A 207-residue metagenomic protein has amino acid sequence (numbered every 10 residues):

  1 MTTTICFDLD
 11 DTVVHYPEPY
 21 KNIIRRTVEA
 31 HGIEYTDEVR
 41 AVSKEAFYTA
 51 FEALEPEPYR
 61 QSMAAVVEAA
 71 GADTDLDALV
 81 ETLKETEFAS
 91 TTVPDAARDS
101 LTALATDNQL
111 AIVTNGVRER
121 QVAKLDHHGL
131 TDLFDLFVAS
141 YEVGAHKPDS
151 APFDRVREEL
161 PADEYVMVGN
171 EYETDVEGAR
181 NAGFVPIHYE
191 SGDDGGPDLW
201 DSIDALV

Functional and structural regions predicted by a protein language model:
M1-T3, P17, I33, T102 (+3 more regions): Asp-based, Mg2+/Mn2+-dependent phosphohydrolase catalytic module
T2-R98: N-terminal helical cap/lid subdomain that shapes the substrate entry/recognition surface in HAD-like hydrolases
C6, I112-V113: Short hydrophobic beta-strand that contains or immediately precedes a catalytic carboxylate
T12, T114-G116: Conserved phosphate-coupling serine/threonine residues in phosphotransfer and NTP-handling enzymes
P58, T92-A96, G116, P148 (+1 more regions): Short beta->alpha linker loops
F88-L101, T106, L110, R120: C-terminal intrinsically disordered extensions
